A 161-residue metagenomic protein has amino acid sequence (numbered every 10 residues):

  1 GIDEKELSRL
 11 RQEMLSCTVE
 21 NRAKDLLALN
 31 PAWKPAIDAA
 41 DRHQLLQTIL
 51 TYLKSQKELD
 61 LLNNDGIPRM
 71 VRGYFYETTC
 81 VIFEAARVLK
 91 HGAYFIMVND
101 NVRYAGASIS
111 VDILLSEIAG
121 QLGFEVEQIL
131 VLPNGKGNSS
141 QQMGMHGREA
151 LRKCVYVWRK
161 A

Functional and structural regions predicted by a protein language model:
G1-M97, N101-A161: Class I S-adenosyl-L-methionine-dependent methyltransferase catalytic core
